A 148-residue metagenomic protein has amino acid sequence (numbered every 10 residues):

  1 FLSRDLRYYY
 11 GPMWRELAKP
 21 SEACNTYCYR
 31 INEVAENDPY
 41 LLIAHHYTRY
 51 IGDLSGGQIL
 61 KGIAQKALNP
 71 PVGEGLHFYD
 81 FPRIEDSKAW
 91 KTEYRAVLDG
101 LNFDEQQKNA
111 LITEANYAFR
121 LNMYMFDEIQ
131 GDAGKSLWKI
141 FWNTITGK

Functional and structural regions predicted by a protein language model:
F1-K148: Metal- and O2-centered redox machinery and metal/ROS homeostasis
